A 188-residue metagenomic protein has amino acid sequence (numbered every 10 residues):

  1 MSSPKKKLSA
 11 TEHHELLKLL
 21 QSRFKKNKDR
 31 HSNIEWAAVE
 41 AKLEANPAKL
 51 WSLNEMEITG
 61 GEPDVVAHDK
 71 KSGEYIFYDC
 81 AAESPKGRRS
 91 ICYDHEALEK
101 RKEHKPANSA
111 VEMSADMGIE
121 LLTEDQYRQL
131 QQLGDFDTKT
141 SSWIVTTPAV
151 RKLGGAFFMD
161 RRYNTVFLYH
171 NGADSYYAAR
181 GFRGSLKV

Functional and structural regions predicted by a protein language model:
S2-E120, E124-V188: A binding-site-centric feature that preferentially detects glycan-recognition modules on secreted/surface proteins
